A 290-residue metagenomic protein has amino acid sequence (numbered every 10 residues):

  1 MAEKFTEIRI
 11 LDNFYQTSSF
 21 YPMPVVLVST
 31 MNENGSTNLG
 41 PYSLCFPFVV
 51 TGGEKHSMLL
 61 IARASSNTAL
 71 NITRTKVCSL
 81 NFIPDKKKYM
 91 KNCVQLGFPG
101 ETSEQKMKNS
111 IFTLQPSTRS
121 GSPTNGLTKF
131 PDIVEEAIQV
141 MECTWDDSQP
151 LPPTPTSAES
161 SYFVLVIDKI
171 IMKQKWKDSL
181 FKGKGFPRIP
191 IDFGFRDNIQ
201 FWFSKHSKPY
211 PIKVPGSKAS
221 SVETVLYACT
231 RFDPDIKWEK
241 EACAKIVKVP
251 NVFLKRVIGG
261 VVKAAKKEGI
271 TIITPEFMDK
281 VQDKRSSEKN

Functional and structural regions predicted by a protein language model:
M1-P41, F46-L226: Active-site-proximal mixed secondary-structure blocks
V222-N290: Non-catalytic accessory segments flanking P-loop/AAA+ NTPase cores
